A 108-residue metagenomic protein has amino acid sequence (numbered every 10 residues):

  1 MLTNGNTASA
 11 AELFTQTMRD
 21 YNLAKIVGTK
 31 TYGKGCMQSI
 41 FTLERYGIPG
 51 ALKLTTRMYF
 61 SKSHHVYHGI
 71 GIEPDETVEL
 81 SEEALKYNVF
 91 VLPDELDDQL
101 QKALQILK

Functional and structural regions predicted by a protein language model:
M1-N88: Conserved acidic, small-residue-rich alpha-beta core segments centered on
L80-K108: C-terminal recognition in membrane/secretory proteostasis and scaffolding
